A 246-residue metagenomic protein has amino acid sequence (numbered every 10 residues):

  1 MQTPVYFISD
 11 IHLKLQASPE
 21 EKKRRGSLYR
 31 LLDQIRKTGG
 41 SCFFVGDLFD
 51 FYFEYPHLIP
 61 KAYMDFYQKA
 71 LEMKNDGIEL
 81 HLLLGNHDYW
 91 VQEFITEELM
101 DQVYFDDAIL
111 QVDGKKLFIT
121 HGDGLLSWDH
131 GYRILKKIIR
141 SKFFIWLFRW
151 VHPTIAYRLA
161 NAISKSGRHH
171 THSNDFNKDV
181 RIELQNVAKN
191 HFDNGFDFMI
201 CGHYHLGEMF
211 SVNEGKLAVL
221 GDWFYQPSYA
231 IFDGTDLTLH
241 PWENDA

Functional and structural regions predicted by a protein language model:
M1, I35-T38, F192-N194, V212: Flexible, charged surface loops at secondary-structure boundaries
Q2-P4, I8, L13-V112, L220 (+1 more regions): Core catalytic region of metal-dependent phosphoesterases/phosphodiesterases, especially metallo-beta-lactamase-like
T3, K115, G215: Nucleotide donor/acceptor-binding cores
P4, E243-A246: A structural signal for the main folded, soluble domain(s) of proteins
D50-M73, S166-F196: N-terminal short leaders/motifs
Q102-F105, F118, D123, D129-L135 (+1 more regions): Conserved beta-sheet core of the metallophosphoesterase superfamily
V112-D113, V212: Structural motif
G122-E183: Active-site-proximal loop/helix segment associated with metal-binding centers of metalloenzymes
